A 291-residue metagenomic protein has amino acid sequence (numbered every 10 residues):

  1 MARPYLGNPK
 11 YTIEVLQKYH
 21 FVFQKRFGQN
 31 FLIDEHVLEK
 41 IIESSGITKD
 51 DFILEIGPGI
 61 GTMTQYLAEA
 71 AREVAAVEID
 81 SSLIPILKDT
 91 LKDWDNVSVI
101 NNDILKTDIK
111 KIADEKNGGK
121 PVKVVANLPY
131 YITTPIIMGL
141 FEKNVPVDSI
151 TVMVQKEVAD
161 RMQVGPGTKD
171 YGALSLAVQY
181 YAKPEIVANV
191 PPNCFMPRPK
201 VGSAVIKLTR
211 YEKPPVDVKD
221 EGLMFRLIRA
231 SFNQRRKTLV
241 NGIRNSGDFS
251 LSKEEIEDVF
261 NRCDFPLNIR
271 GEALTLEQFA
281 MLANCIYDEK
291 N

Functional and structural regions predicted by a protein language model:
M1-R226, A230, Q234, N261 (+2 more regions): Catalytic cores of RNA-modifying enzymes
R244-F249: Short helix-coil junctions and helix-kink-helix linkers
E255: Conserved N-terminal Rossmann-fold NAD(P) cofactor-binding segment
D258-L267: Short helix/strand-capping connector loops at secondary-structure junctions
